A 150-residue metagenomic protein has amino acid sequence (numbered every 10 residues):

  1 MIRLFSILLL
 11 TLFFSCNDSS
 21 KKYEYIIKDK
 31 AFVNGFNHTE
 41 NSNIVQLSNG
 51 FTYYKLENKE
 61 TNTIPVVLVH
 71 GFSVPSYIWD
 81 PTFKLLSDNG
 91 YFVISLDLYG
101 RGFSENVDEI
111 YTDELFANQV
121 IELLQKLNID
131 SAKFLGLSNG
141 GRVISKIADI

Functional and structural regions predicted by a protein language model:
I2-I64, D88-Y91, D130: Alpha/beta-hydrolase fold catalytic core
F13-S15, S76, S104, S138: Short linear Ser/Thr-Pro motifs
G50, S73-P75, S138-G141: Short beta->alpha connector loops
N58-F103: Conserved HGGG/HGGXW glycine-rich cap/lid loop of the alpha/beta-hydrolase fold
D80, I121, S145-D149: Short, hydrophobic alpha-helix immediately C-terminal to the catalytic nucleophile
L98-L135: Active-site loop/oxyanion-hole signature of alpha/beta-hydrolase fold enzymes
D130-I150: Conserved hydrolase catalytic core segment
